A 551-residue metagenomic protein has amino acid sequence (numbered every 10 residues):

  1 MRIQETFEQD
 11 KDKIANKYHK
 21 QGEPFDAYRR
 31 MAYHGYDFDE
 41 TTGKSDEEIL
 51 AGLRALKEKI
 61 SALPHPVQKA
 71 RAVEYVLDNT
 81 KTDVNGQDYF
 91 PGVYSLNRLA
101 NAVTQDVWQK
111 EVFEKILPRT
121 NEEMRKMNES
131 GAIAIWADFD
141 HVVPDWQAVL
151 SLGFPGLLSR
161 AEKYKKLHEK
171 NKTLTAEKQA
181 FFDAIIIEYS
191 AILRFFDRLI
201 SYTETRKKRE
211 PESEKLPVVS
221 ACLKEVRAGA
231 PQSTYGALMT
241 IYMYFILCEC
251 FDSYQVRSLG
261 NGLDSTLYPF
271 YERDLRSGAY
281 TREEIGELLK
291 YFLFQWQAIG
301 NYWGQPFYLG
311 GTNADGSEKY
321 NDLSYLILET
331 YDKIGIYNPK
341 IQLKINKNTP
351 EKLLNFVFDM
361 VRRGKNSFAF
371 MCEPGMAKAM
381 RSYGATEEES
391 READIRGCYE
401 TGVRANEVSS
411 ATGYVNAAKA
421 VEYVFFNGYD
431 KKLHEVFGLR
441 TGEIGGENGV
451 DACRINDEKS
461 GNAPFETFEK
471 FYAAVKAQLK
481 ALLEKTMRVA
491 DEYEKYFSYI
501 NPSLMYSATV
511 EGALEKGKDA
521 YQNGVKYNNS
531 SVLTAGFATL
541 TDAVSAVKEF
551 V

Functional and structural regions predicted by a protein language model:
M1-I185, R209, S213-A221, E225-V551: Conserved catalytic cores of very large enzyme subunits
